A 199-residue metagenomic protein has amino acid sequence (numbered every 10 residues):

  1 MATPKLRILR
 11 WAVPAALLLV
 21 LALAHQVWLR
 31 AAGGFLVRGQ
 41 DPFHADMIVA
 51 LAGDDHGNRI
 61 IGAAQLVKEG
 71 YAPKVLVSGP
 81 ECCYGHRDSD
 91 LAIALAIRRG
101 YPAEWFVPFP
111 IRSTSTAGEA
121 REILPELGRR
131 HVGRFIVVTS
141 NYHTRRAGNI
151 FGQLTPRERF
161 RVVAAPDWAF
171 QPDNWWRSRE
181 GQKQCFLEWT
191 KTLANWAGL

Functional and structural regions predicted by a protein language model:
A2-R38: N-terminal type II signal-anchor transmembrane helix that functions as the membrane-insertion/stop-transfer segment
T3-L6, W176, E180: Membrane-helix interfacial "entry" motifs
L6-R7, S115, Q184: Residue-level recognition of hydrophobic positions within alpha-helical transmembrane segments
R7-R10, R59, R145-R146, K191: Basic side chains
H25-R177: A structural signal for short, hydrophobic/glycine-enriched beta-strand patches
R177-L199: A transmembrane-helix-recognition feature enriched in membrane-embedded lipid enzymes and envelope glyco-/phospholipid
